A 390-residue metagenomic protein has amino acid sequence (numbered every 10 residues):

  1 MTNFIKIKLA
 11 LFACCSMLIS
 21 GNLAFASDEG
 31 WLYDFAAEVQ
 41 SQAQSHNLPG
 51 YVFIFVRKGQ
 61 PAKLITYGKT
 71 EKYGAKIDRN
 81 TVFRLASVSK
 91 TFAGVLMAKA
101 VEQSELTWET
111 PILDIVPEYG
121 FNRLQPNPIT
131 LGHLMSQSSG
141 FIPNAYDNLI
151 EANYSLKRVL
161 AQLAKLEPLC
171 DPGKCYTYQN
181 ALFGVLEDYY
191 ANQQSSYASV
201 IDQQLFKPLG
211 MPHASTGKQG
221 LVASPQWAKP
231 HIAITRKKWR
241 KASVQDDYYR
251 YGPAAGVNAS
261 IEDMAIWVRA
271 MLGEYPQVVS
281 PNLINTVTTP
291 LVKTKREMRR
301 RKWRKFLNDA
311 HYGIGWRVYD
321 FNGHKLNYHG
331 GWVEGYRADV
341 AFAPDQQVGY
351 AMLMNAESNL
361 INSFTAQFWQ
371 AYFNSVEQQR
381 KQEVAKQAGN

Functional and structural regions predicted by a protein language model:
M1-I5: N-terminal secretory signal peptides that target proteins for export/translocation
K8-G21: Bacterial N-terminal signal peptides
A24-A26: Boundary at the C-terminal end of the N-terminal hydrophobic targeting segment
E29-F83, E105-T107, L156-K157, R240-K241: Short, conserved catalytic-motif segment at the N-terminal edge
S45-V52, Y73-L134, L169-A181, G252-A255 (+1 more regions): Short active-site loop at a secondary-structure junction that contains or immediately precedes the catalytic residue(s)
R123-E334: Short, surface-exposed loop or secondary-structure junction motifs that flank catalytic or metal-binding residues
V292-R301, M352-N390: Short, gly/Ser/Thr-rich active-site loops of penicillin-recognizing serine hydrolases
L326-H329, A338-A356: Short, well-ordered beta-strand elements
